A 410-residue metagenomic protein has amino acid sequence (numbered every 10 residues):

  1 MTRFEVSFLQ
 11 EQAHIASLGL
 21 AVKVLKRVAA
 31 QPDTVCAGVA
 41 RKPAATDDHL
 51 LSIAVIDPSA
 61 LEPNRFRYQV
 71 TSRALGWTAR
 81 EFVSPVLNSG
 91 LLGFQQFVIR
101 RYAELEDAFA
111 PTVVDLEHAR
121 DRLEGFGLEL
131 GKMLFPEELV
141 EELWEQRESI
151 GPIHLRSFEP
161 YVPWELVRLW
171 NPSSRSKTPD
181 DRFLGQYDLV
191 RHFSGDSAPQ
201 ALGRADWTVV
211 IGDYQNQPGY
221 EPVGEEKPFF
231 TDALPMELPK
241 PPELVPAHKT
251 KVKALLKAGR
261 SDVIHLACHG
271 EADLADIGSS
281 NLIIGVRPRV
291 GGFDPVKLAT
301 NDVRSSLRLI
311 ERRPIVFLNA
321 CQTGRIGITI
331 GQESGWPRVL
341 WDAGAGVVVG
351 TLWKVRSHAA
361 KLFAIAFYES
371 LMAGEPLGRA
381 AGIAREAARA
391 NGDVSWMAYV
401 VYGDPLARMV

Functional and structural regions predicted by a protein language model:
T2-Q10: Short, aromatic- and glycine-rich surface loops/edge beta-strands on solvent-exposed regions
A13-C36: Short beta-strand elements
D33-W77: Compositionally biased low-complexity segments at domain edges in trafficked proteins and select soluble regulators
Q69-E148, R156-Y161, L169-P172, S176-S279 (+1 more regions): A domain-level signal for caspase-like cysteine endopeptidase catalytic cores and their zymogen-processing architecture
D180-L202, N281, G285-R313, V355-H358 (+1 more regions): Caspase-like cysteine protease fold
A299, I330-V339: Charged helix-capping and loop-helix junction motifs
W336-V348: Conserved short secondary-structure transition element at the edge of the structured enzyme core that lines
G346-H358: Short acidic/histidine-rich active-site segments
